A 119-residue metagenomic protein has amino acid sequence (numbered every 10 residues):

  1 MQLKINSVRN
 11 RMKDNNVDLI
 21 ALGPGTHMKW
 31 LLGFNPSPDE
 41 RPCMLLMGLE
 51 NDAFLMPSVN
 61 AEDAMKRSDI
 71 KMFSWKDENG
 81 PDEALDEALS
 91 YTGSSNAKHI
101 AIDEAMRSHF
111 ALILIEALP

Functional and structural regions predicted by a protein language model:
M1-P119: A composition/biophysics-driven feature that prefers long, compositionally simple stretches
